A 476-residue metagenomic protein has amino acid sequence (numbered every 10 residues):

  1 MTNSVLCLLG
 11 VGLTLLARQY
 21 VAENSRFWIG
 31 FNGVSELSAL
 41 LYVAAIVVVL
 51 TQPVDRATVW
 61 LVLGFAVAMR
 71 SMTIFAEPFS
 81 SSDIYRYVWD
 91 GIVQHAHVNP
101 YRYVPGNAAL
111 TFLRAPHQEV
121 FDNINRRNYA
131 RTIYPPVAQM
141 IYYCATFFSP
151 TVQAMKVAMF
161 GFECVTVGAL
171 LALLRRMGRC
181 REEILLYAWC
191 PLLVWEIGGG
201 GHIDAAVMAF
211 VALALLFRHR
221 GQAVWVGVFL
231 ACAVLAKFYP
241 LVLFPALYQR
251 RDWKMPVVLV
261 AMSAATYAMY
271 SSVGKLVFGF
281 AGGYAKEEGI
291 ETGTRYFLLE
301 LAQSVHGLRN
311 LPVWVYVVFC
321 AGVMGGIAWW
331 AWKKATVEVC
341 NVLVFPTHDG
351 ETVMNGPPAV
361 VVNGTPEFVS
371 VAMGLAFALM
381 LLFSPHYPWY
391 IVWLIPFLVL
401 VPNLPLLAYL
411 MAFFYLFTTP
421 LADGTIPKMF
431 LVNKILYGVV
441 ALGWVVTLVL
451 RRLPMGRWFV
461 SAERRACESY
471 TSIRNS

Functional and structural regions predicted by a protein language model:
M1-M72, R175, T365-S370, V449-W458 (+2 more regions): Start-transfer (signal-anchor) and selected internal transmembrane alpha helices of multi-pass inner/ER membrane
L41-T51, C144, T151-M177, M324-K334: Transmembrane-helix motifs of polytopic, lipid-linked glycan transferases
V54-A158: Intramembrane catalytic core of multi-pass membrane enzymes that act on lipidic substrates
R56-A57, L61, L170-L192: Transmembrane-helix signature of polytopic, membrane-embedded enzymes that assemble or transfer cell-envelope glycans
V62-M69, R251-S272: Hydrophobic alpha-helical membrane-interfacial segments at the cytosolic entry of transmembrane helices
V167, A264, E287-V342, E351-P388 (+1 more regions): Aromatic/glycine/proline-enriched transmembrane-helix motif characteristic of membrane-embedded glycan-assembly enzymes
V167-L171, W195, A206-Q222, A376: Specific aromatic-rich, kink-prone transmembrane helix
N403-C467, I473: Aromatic-enriched
